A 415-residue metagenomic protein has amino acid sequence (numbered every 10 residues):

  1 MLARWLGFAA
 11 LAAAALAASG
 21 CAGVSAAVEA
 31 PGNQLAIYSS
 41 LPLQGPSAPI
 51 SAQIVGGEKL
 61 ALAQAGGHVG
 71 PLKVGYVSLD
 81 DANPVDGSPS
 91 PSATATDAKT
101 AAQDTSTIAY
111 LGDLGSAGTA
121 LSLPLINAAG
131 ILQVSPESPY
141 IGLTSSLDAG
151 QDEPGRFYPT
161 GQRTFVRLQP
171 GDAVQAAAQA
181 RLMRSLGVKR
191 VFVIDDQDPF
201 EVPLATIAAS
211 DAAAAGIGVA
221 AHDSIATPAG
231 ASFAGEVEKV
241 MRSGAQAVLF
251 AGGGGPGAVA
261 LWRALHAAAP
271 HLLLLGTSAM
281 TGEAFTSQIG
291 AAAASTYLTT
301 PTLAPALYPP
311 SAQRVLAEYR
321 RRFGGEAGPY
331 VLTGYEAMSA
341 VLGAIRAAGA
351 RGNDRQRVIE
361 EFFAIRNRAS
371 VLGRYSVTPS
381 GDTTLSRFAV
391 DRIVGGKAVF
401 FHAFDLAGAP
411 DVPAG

Functional and structural regions predicted by a protein language model:
M1-A9: Bacterial N-terminal signal peptides that target proteins for export
A17-G20: C-terminal motif of bacterial Sec signal peptides marking the signal peptidase cleavage site
A22-A30, P49-Q53, H68-D152, I225-F233 (+1 more regions): Beta-alpha junction/loop-to-helix N-cap segments that form part of ligand/metal-binding clefts
N33-G57, L62, S78, D113-L114 (+1 more regions): Short beta-strand segments enriched in small/hydrophobic residues
P49-G70, I207-A213: Short, polar/charged alpha-helical segment
T107-D223, L273-S295: Extracytoplasmic ligand/sensor domains, especially the bilobed periplasmic-binding protein
W262-Y335, A348-G349, A398-V399, F404-P413: Extracellular/periplasmic periplasmic-binding protein-like sensory domains
Y319-V331, L342-F400: Segments of small-molecule ligand-sensing domains
